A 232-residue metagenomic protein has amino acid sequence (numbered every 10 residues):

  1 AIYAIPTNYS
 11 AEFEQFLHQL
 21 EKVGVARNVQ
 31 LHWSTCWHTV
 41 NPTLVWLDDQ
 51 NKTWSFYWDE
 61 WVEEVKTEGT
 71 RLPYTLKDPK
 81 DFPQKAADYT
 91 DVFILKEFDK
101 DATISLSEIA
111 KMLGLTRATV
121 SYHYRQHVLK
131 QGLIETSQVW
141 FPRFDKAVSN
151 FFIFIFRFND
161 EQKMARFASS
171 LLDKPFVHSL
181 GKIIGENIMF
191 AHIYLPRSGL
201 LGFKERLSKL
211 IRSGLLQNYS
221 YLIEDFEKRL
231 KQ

Functional and structural regions predicted by a protein language model:
A1-Q232: A compositional/biophysical signature of low hydrophobicity enriched in polar/charged and small residues
